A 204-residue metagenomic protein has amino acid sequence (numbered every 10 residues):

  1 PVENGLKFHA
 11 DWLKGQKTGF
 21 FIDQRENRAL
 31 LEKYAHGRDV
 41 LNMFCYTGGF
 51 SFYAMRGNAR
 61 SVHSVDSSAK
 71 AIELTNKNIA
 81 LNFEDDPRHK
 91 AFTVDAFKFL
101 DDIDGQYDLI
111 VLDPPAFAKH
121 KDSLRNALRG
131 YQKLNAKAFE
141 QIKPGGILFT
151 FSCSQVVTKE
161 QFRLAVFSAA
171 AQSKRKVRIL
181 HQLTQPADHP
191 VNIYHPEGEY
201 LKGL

Functional and structural regions predicted by a protein language model:
P1-F21, A29: Non-catalytic substrate-recognition/targeting regions of SAM-dependent transferases
G37-Y46: Conserved class I S-adenosyl-L-methionine
T47-R60: Conserved SAM-binding loop of SAM-dependent methyltransferases across substrates and taxa, primarily the Class I
S61-D66: Conserved SAM-binding motif I beta-strand of class I
K70-V111: S-adenosyl-L-methionine
Q106, K133, I147-L204: C-terminal catalytic and target-recognition region of SAM-dependent MTase-like enzymes, primarily methyltransferases
Y107-K137: Mobile active-site "lid"/loop adjacent to the S-adenosyl-L-methionine
I142-P144: Helix-to-beta-strand junctions that scaffold the AdoMet/dcAdoMet cofactor pocket in Class I SAM-dependent enzymes
